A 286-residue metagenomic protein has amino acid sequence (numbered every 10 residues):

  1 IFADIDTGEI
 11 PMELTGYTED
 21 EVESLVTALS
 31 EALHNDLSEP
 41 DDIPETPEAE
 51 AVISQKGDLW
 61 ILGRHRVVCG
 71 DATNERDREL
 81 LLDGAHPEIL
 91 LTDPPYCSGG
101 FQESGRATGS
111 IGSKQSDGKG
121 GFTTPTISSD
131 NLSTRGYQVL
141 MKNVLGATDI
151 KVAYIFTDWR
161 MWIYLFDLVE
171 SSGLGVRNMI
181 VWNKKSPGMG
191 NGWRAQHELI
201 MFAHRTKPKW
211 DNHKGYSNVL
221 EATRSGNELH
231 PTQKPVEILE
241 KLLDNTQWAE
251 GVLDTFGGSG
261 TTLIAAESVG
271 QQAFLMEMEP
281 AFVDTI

Functional and structural regions predicted by a protein language model:
I1-L275: Core catalytic lobe of class I
E277-F282: Short beta->alpha hinge that forms the Motif I/post-I loop of the SAM-binding pocket
I286: Conserved SAM-binding loop
